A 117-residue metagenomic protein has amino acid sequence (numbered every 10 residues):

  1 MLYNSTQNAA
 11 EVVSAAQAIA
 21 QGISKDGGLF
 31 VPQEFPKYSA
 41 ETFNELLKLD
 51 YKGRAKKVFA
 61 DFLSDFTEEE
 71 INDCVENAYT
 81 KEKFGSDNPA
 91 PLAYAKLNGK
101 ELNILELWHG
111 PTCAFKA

Functional and structural regions predicted by a protein language model:
M1-A117: PLP-dependent amino-acid enzyme catalytic core
